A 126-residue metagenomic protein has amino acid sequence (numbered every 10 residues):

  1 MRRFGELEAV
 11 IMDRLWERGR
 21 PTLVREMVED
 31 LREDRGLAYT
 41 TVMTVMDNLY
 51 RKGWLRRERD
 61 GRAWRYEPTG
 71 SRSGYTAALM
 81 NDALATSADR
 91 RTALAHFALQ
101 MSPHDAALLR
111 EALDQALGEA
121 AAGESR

Functional and structural regions predicted by a protein language model:
R3-L7, D60-L79: Short, cationic-aromatic polyanion-contact patches
A9-R14, E26: Pre-recognition alpha-helix immediately N-terminal to the DNA-recognition helix within helix-turn-helix or winged-helix
L15-G19: Short helix-to-turn junction characteristic of helix-turn-helix DNA-binding domains, especially the helix
P21-L31: Short acidic, hydrophobic short linear motifs in intrinsically disordered regions
M43-D47: Short, hydrophobic-biased segments on the C-terminal half of alpha helices that form "recognition helices"
G53: Glycine-centered, phosphate/nucleic-acid-interacting loop/turn motifs that mediate DNA/RNA or nucleotide
R57: Short beta-strand "wing" residues that participate in macromolecule-binding interfaces
A78-A120: Amphipathic alpha-helical dimerization/coiled-coil segments that flank or bridge DNA-binding/regulatory modules
